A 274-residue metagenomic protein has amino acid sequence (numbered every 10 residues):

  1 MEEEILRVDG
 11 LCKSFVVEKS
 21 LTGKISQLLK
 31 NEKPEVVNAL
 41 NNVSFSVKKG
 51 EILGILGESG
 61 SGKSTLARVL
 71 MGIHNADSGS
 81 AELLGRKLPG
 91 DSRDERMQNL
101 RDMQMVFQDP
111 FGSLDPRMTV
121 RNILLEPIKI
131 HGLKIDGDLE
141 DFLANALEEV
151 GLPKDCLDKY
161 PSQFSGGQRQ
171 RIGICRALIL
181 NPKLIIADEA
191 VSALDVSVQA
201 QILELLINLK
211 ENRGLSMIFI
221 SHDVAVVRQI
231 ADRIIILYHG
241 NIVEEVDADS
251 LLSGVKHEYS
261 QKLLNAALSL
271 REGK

Functional and structural regions predicted by a protein language model:
I25-Q27, D138-D155, L264-N265: Conserved ABC ATPase "signature" region
M71: Helix-to-loop junction immediately C-terminal to a conserved catalytic motif
G79-G90, N99: Conserved ABC transporter NBD signature motif
I179-K183: A short, proline-enriched helix->beta-strand linker immediately N-terminal to the Walker B motif in ABC-type P-loop
E245-V246, G254: ABC ATPase "signature
